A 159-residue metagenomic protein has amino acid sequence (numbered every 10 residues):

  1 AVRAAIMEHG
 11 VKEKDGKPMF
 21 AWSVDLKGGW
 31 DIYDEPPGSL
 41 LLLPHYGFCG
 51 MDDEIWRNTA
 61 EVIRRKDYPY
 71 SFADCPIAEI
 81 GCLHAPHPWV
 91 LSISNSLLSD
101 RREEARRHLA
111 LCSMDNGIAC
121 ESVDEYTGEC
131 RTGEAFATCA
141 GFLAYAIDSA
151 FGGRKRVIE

Functional and structural regions predicted by a protein language model:
A1-I93: Extended ligand-binding clefts on enzyme/binding-domain cores
W30-M51, P86-E159: C-terminal capping/lid segments that line or modulate ligand- or cofactor-binding pockets
